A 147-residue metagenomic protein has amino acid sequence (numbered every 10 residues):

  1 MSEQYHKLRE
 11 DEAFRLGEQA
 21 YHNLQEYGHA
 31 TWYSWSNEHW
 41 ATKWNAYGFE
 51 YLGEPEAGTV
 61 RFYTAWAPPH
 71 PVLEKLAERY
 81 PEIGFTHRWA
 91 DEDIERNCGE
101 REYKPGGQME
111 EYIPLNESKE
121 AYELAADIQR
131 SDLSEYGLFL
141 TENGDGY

Functional and structural regions predicted by a protein language model:
M1-Y147: Intrinsic low-complexity, intrinsically disordered or marginally ordered coil/linker segments
